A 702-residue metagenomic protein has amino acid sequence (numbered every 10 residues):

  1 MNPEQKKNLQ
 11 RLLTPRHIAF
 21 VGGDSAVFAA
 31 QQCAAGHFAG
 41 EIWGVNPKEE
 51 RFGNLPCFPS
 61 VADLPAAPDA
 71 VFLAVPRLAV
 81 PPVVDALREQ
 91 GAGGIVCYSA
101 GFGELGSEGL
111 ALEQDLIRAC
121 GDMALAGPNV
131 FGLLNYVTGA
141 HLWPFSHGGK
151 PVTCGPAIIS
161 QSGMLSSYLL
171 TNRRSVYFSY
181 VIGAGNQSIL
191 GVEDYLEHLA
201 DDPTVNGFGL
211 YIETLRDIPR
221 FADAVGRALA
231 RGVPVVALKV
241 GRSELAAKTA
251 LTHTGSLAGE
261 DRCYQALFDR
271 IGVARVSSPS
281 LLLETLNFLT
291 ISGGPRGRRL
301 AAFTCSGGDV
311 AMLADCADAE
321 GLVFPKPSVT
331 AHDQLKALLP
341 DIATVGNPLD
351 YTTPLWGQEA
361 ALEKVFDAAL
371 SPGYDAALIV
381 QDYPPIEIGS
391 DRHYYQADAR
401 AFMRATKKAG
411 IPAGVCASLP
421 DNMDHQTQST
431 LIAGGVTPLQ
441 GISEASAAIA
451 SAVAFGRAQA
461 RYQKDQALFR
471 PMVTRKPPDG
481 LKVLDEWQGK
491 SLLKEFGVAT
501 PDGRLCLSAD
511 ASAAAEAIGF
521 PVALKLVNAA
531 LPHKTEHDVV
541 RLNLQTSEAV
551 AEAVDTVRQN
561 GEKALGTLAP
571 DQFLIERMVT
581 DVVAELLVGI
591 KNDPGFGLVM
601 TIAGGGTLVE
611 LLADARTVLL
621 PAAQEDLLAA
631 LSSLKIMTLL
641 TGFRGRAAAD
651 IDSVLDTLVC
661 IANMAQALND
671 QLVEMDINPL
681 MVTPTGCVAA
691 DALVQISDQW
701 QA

Functional and structural regions predicted by a protein language model:
M1-A702: Catalytic-core regions of core metabolic enzymes, especially those transforming organic acids/acyl-group intermediates
